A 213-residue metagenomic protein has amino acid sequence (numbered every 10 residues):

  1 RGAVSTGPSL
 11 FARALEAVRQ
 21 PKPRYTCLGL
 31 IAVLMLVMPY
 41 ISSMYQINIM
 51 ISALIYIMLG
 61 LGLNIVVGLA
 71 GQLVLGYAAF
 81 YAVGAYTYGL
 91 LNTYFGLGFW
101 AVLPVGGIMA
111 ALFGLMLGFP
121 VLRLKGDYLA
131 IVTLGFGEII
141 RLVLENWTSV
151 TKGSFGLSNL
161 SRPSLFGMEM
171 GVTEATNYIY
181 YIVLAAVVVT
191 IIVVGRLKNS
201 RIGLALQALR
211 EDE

Functional and structural regions predicted by a protein language model:
R1-E213: Transmembrane alpha-helices and adjacent helix-loop boundaries
